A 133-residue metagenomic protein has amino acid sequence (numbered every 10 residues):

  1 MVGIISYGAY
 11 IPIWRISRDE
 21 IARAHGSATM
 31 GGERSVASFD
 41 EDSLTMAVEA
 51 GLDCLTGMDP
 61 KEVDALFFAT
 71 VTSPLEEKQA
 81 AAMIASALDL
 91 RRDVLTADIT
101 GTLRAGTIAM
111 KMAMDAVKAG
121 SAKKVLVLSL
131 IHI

Functional and structural regions predicted by a protein language model:
M1-F67, V71: Conserved active-site "lid/cap" helical segment
I4, K123-V127: Short glycine-aspartate micro-motif
A28, R34-E41, T72-K124: Conserved catalytic cysteine-centered active-site region of acyl-thioester-dependent Claisen-condensing enzymes
E62-D64, V94, L126: A generic structural-conservation signal
F67-T70, T100, S129: A general structural motif at alpha-helix termini
H132-I133: Conserved small/polar residues in nucleotide/adenosyl-binding loops
